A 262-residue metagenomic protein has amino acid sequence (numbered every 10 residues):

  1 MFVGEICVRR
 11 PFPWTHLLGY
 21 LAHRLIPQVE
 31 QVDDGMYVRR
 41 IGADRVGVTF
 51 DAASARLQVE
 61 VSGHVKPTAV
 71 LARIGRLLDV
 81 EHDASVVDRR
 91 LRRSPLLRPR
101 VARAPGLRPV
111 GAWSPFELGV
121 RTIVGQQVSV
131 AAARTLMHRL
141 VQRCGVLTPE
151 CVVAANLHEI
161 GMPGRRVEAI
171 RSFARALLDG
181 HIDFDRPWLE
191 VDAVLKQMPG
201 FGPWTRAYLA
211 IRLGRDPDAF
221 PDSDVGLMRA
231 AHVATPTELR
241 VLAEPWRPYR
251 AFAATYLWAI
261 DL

Functional and structural regions predicted by a protein language model:
M1-L262: HhH-family (HhH-GPD) DNA N-glycosylase catalytic core used in base-excision repair
